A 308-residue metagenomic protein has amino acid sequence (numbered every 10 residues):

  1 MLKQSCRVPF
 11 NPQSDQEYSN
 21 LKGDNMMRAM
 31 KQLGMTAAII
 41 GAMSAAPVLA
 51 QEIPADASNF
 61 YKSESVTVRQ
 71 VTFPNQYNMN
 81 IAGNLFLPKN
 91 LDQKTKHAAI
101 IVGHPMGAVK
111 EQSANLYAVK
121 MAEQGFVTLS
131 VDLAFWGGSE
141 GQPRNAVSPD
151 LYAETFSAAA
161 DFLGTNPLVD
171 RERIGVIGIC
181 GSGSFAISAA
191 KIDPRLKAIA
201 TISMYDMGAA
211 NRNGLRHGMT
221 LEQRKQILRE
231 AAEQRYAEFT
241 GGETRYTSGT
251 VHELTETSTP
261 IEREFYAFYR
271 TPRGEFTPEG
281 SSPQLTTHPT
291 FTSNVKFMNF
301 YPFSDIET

Functional and structural regions predicted by a protein language model:
I53-T95: N-terminal cap/lid segment of alpha/beta-hydrolase-fold proteins
T95-P105: Short beta-strand element of the alpha/beta-hydrolase
G107-V119, L133: The serine-hydrolase catalytic nucleophile loop
M121-G138: Conserved alpha/beta-hydrolase
A146-P167: Alpha/beta-hydrolase active-site loop
L168-C180: Alpha/beta-hydrolase fold nucleophile elbow
I187-P272: Alpha/beta-hydrolase-fold enzymes
K296-T308: Conserved serine/cysteine hydrolase catalytic core
